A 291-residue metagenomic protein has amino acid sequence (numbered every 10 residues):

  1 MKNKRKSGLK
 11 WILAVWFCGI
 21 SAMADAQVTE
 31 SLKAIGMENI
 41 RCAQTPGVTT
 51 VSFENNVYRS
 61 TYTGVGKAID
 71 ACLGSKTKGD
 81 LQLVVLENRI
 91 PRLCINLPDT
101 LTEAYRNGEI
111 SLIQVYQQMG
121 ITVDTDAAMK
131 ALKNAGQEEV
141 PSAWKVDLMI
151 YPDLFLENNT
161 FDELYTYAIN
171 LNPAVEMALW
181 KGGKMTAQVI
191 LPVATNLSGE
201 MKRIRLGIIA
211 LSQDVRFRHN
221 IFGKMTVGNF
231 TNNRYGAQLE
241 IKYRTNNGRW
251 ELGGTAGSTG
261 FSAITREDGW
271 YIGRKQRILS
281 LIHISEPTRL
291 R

Functional and structural regions predicted by a protein language model:
K2-I12: Bacterial N-terminal signal peptides that target proteins for export
G19-S21: N-terminal signal peptide c-region/cleavage motif recognized by signal peptidases
A24-A210, W270, R274: Outer-membrane beta-barrel initiation region
V140-W144, M177-K181, V215-H219, N229-T231 (+2 more regions): Outer-membrane beta-barrel strand-turn architecture
L148-L156, A187-L191, M225-N229, L239 (+3 more regions): Transmembrane beta-barrel strands of outer-membrane/channel proteins
L154-D162, V193-L197, T231-Y235, N247 (+1 more regions): Gram-negative outer-membrane beta-barrel proteins
I169-P173, G207-L211, I221, Y235-L239 (+1 more regions): Hydrophobic, lipid-facing positions within transmembrane beta-strands of outer-membrane proteins
S280-L290: Residue-level detector of conserved catalytic or cofactor/ligand-binding positions in enzyme active sites
